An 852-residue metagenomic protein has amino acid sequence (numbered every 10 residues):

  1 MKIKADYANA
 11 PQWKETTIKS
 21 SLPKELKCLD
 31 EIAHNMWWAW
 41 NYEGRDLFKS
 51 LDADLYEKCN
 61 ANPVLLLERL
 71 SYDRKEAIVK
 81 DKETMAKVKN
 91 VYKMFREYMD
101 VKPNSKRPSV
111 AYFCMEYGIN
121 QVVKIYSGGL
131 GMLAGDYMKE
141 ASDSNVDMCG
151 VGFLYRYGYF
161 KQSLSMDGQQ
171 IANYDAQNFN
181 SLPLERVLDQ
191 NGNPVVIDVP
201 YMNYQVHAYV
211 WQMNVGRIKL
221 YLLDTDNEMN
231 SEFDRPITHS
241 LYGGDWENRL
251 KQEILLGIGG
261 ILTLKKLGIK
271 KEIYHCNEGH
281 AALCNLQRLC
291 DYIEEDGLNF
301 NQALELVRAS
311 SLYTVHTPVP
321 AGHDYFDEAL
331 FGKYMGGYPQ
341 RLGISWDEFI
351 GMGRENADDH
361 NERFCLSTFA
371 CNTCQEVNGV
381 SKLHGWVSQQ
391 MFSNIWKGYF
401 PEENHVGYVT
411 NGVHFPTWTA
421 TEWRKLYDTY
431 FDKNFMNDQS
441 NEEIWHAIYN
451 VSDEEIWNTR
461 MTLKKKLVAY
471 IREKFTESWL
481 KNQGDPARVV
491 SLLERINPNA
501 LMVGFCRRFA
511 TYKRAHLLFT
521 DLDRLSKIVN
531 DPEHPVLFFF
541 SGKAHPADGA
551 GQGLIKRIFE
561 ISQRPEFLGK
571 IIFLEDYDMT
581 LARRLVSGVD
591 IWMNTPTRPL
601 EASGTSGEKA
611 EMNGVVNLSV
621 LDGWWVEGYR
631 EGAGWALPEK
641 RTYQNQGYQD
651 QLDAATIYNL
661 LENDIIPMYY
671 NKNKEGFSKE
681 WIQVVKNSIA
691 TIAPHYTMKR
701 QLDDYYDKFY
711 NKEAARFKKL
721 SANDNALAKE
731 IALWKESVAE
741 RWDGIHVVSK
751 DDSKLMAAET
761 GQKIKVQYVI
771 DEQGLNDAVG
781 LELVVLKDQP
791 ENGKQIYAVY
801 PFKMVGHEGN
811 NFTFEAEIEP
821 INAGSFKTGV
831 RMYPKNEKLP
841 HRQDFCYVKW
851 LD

Functional and structural regions predicted by a protein language model:
M1-D852: Catalytic cores of carbohydrate-active enzymes across secretory and cytosolic contexts
